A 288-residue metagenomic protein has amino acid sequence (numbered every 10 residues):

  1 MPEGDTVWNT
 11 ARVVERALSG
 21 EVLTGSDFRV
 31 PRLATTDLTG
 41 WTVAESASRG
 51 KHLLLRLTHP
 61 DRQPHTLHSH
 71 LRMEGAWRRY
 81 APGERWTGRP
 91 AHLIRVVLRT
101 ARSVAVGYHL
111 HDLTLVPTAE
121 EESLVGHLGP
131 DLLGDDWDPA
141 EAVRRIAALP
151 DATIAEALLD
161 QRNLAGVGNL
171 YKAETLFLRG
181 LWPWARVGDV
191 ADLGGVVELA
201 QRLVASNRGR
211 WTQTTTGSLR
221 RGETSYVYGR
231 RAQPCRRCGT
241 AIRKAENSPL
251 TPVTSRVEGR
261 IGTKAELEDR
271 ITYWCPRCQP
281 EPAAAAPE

Functional and structural regions predicted by a protein language model:
M1-G4, D136, V190-V197: Generic detection of long, well-ordered alpha-helical segments
M1-L113: Surface-exposed binding/hinge segments that line and control ligand-binding clefts or catalytic entry sites
V22-D37, A44-A47, H59, R85 (+1 more regions): Basic, nucleic-acid-binding surfaces and adjacent catalytic neighborhoods in DNA/RNA-processing proteins
R62-V167, Y171-G180, V190: Phosphate/anion-contacting hairpin/loop surfaces
